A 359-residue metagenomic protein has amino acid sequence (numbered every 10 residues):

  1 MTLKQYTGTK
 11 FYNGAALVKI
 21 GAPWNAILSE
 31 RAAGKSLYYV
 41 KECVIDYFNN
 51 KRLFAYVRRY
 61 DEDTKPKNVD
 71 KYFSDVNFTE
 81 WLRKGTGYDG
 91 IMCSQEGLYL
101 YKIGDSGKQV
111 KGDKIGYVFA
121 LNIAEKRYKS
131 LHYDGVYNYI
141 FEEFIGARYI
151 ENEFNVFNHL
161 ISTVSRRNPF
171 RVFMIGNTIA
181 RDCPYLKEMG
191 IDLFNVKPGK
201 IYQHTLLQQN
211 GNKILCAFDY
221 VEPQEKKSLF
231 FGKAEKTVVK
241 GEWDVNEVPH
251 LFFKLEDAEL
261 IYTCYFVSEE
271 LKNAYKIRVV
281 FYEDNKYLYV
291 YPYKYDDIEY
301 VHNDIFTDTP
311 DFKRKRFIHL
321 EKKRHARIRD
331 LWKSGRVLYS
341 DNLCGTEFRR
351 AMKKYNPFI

Functional and structural regions predicted by a protein language model:
T2-I359: Phosphate/NTP-binding elements of NTP-utilizing enzymes
